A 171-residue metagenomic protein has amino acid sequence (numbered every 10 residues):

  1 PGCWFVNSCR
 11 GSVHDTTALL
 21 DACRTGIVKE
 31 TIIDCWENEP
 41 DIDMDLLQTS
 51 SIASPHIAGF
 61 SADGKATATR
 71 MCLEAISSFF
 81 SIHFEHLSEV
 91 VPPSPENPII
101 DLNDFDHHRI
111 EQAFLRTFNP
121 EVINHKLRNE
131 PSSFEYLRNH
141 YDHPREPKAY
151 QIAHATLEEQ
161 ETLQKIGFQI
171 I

Functional and structural regions predicted by a protein language model:
W4-I170: Rossmann-like dinucleotide-binding domain for NAD(H)/NADP(H)
